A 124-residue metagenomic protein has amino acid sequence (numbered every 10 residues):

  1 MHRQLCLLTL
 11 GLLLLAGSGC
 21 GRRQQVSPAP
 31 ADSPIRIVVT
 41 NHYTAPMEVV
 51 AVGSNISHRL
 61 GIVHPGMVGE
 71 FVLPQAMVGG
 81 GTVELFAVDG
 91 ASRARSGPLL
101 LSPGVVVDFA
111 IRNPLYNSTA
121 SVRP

Functional and structural regions predicted by a protein language model:
M1-L8: Bacterial N-terminal signal peptides that target proteins for export
L15-G19: C-terminal motif of bacterial Sec signal peptides marking the signal peptidase cleavage site
G21-P28, R93-P124: Extracellular beta-sheet/turn segments enriched in Thr/Pro/Gly and aliphatic residues
V39-Y43: Asparagine-centered strand-capping/turn motif at beta-strand->loop junctions
A45-V49, G81-V83: Short beta-strand/loop motifs in extracellular/secreted proteins, especially within beta-sandwich accessory domains
V50-S57: Short amphipathic beta-strand segments in non-cytosolic proteins
V68-A76: Exposed aromatic-hydrophobic patches
V78-G90: A short, solvent-exposed beta-strand micro-motif common in secreted/extracellular proteins
